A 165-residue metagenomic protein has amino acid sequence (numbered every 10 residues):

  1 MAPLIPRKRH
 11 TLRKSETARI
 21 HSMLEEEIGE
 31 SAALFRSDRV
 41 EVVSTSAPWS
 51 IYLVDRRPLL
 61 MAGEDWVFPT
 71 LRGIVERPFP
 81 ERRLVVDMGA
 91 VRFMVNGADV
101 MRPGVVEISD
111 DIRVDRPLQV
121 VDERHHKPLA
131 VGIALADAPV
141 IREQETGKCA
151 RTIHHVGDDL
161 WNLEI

Functional and structural regions predicted by a protein language model:
A2-W49, L53-P58, A62-V106, D111-V114 (+1 more regions): Beta-strand/loop-dominated core regions that host nucleotide or nucleotide-derived cofactor-binding catalytic loops
